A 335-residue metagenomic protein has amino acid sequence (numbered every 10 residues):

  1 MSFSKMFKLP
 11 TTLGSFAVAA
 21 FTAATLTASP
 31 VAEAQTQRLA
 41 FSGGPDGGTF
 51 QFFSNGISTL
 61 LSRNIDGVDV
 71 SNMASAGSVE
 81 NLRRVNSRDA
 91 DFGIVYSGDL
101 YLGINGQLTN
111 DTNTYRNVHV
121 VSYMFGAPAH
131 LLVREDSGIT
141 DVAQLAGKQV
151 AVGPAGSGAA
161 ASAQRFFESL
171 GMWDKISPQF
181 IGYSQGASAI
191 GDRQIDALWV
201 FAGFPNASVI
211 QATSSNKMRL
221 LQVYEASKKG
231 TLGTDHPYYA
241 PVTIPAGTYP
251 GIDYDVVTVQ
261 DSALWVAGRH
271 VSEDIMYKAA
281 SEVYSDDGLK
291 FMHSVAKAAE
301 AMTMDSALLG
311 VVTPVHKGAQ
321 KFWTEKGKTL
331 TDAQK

Functional and structural regions predicted by a protein language model:
S2-A19: Bacterial N-terminal signal peptides that target proteins for export
T27-A34: Sec/Tat signal peptide C-region and signal peptidase I cleavage site
A34-L102, D111: N-terminal (or domain-start) structured segment
R38-N64, V68, A127-D192, L289 (+3 more regions): Bilobed "Venus flytrap"/periplasmic-binding protein-like clamshell domains and structurally analogous long
F92-F125, G203-N206: Acidic, polar ligand-binding/catalytic clefts
S97-D99, Q107-T109, S137, D174-V271: Pocket-lining segment of extracytoplasmic ligand-binding domains
Q149-R165, P237-A301, S306-L308: Ligand-binding clefts/hinges and TM-proximal coupling segments of bilobed small-molecule sensing domains
Q185, G191-D192, A202-L220, D274-K335: An extracytoplasmic/periplasmic, membrane-proximal ligand-sensing/linker region
